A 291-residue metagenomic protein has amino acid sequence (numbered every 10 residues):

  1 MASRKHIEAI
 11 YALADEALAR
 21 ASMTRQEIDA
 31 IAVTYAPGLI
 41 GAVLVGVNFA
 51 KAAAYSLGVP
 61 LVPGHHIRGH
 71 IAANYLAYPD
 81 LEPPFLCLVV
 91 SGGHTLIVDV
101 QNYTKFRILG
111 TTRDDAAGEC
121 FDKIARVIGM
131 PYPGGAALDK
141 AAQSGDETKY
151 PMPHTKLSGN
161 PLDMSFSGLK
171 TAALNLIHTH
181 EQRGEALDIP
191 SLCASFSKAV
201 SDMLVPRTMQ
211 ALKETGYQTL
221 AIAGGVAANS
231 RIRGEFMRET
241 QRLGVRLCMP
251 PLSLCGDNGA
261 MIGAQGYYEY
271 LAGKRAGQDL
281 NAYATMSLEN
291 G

Functional and structural regions predicted by a protein language model:
M1-G291: Acidic, glycine-enriched active-site microenvironments
